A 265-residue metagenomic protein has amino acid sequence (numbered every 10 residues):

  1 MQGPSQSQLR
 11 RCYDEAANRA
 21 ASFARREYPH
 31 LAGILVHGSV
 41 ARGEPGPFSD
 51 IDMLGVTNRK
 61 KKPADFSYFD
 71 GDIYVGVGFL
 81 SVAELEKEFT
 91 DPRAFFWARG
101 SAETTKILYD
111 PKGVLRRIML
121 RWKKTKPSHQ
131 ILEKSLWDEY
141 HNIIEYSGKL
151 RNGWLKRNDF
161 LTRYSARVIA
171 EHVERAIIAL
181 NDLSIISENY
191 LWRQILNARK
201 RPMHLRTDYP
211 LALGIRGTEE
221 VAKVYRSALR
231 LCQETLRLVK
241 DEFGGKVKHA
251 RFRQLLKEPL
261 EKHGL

Functional and structural regions predicted by a protein language model:
M1, D14-A21, R42, L108-R116 (+1 more regions): Short N-terminal helix-initiation segments at or just after the protein's N-terminus
M1-S49, L54-E103: Metal-dependent nucleotidyltransferase catalytic core
Q2-L9, F66-S67, I73-R157: Conserved NTP/Mg2+-binding pocket subregion across the NTase superfamily
D14, D50-D52, D65, D70-D72 (+7 more regions): Acidic-enriched, low-complexity/disordered segments with a strong bias for Aspartate over Glutamate
A16, P29, V40, R121-P127 (+2 more regions): Short amphipathic alpha-helical segments, especially helix-boundary/capping motifs
L31-V36, I51-V56, V75-V77, I107-D110 (+5 more regions): Generic hydrophobic secondary-structure signal
S49, Y68, F89-R93, W122-K123 (+3 more regions): Surface-exposed beta-strand edges and their flanking turn/coil or helix-capping segments
K126-L265: Conserved nucleotidyltransferase catalytic core and NTase-mimicking acidic/glycine-rich helix/loop elements in nucleic
